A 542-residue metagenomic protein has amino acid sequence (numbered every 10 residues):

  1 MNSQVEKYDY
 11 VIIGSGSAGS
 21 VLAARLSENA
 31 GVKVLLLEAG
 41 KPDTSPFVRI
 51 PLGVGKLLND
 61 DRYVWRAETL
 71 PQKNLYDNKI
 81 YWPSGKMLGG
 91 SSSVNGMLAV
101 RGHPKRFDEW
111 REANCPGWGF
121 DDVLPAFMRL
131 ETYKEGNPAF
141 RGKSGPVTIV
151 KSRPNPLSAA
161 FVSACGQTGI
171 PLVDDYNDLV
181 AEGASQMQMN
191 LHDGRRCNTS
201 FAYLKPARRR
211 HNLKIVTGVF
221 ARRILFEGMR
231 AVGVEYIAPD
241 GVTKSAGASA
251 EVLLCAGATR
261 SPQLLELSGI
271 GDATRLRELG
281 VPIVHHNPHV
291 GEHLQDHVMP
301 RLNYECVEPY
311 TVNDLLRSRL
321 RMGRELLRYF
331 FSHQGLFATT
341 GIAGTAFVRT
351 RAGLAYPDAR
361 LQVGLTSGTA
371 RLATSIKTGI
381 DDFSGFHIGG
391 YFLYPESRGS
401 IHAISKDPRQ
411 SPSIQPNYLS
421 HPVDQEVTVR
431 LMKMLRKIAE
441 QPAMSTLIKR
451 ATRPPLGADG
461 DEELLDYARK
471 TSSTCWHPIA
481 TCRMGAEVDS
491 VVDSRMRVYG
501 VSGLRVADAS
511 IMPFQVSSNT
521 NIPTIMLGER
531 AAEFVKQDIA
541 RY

Functional and structural regions predicted by a protein language model:
N2-M128, N287, H297-M299, N303-C306: N-terminal glycine-rich phosphate/pyrophosphate-binding loop and immediately adjacent elements
S3-Y8, L124, L130-V180, S185-M187 (+3 more regions): FAD-dependent oxidoreductase catalytic-site/capping-region signature
I12, G16-S17, V21, P156 (+3 more regions): Residue-level detector of alpha-helix initiation sites
S20-V54, G119-D122, R260-H286, Q425-R430 (+3 more regions): Classical protein tyrosine phosphatase
N29-K33, G40-T44, I50, I224 (+2 more regions): Glycine-rich loop(s) and the adjacent beta-strand/alpha-helix scaffold that form part
R106, R111-A231, E235-I237, R301-L326 (+1 more regions): Conserved redox-cofactor binding core of oxidoreductases
T217-V219, H285-N287, A486: Short loop/edge segments at beta-strand edges and connector loops that shape dinucleotide/nucleotide cofactor-binding
